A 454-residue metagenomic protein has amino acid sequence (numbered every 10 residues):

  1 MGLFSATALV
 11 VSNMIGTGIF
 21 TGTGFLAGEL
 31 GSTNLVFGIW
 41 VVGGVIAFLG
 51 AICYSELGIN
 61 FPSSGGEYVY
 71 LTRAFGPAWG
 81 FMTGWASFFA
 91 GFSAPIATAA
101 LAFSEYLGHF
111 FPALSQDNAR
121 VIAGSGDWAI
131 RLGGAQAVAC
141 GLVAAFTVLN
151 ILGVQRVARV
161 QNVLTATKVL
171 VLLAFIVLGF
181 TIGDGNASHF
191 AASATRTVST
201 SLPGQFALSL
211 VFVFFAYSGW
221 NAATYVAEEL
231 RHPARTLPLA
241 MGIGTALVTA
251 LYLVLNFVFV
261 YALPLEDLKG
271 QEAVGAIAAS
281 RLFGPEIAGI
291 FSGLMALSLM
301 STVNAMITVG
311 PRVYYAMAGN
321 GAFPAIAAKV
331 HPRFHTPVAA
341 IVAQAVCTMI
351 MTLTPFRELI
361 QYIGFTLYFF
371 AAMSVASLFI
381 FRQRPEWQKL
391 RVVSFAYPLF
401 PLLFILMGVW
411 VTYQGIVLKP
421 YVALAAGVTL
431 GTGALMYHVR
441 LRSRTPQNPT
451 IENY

Functional and structural regions predicted by a protein language model:
M1-N34, F48-I52, S63-S64, A191-A194 (+4 more regions): Membrane-interface "cap" regions at the ends of multi-pass membrane proteins
F4-F20, V138-F146, G179, T195-A250 (+2 more regions): Hydrophobic, membrane-embedded alpha-helices of multi-pass small-molecule transporters
F25-G28, W40, F48-V143, V148-I151 (+2 more regions): Hydrophobic transmembrane alpha-helices that form the core helical bundles of multi-pass secondary transporters
V69-Y70, G76, G108-R120, T195-V198 (+5 more regions): TM-loop-TM module centered on a large, flexible mid-protein loop between adjacent transmembrane helices in multi-pass
S104-L114, A166-A194, F257-L263, A371 (+2 more regions): Hydrophobic alpha-helical segments and their helix-loop junctions in multi-pass secondary transporters
H109, L172, Y314, I363-L390 (+2 more regions): Hydrophobic alpha-helical segments of multi-pass membrane transport proteins
R131-G134, I326-T336, A371-V422, S443 (+1 more regions): C-terminal membrane-solvent junction of multi-pass transporters and transport-like membrane proteins
G134-G185, M241-T245, I363-M373, F400 (+1 more regions): Membrane-interface loop-to-helix entry segments
